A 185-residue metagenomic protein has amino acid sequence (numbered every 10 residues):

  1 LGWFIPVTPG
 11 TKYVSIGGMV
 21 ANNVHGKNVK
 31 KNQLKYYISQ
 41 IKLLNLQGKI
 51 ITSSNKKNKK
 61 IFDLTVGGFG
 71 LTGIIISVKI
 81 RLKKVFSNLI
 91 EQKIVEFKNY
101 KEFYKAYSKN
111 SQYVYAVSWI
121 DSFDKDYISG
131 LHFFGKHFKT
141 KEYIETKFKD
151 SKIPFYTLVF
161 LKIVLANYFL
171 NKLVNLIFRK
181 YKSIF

Functional and structural regions predicted by a protein language model:
L1-F185: Noncatalytic alpha-helical scaffold of FAD-dependent oxidoreductases
